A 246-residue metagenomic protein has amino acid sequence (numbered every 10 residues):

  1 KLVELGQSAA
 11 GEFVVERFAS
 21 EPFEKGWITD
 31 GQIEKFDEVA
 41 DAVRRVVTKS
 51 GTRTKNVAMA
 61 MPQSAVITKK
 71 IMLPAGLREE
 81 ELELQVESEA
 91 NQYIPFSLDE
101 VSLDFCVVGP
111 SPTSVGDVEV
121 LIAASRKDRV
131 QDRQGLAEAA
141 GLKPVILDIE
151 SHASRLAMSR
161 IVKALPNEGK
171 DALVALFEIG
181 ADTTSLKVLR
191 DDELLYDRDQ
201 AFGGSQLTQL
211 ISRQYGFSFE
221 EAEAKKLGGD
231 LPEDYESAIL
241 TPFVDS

Functional and structural regions predicted by a protein language model:
K1-E89, Q131-R133, G141-K143: Non-catalytic, solvent-exposed interaction/assembly segments
K1-F23, K55-Q63, A164-Y196, Q200-Q206 (+1 more regions): Gly/Thr-rich phosphate-binding beta-strand-loop-beta motif of the actin/hexokinase/Hsp70
V15-S20, A60-Q63, F105-G109, E223-G228: Flexible hinge/switch segments at interdomain interfaces of large molecular machines
F36-G51, I161-A172, S246: Phosphate-interacting basic helix/loop segments used at nucleotide- and nucleic-acid interfaces
N56-K163: Active-site neighborhood for divalent-cation/phosphate handling
L82, F217-K225: Small-residue helix-packing motif on alpha-helices
S151, A201, A222-S246: Adenine-nucleotide phosphate-binding core of ATP-dependent small-molecule kinases
